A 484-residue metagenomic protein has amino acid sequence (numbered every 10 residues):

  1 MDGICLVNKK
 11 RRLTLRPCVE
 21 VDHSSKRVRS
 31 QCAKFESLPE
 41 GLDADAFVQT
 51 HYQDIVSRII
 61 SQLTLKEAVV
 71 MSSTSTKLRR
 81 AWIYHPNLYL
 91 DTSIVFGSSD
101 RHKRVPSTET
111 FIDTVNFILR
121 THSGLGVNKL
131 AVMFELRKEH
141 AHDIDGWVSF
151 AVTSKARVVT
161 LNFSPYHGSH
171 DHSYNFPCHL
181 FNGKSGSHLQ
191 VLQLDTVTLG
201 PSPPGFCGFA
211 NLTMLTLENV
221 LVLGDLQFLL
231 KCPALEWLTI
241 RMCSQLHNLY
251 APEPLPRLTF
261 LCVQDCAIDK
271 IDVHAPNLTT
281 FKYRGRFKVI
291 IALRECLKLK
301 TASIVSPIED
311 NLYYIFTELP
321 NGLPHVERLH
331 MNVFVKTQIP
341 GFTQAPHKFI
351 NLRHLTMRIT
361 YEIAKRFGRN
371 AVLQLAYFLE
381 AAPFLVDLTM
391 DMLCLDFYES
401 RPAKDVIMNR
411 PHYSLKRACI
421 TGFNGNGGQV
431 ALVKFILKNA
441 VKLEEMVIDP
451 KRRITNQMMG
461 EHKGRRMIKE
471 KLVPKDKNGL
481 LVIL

Functional and structural regions predicted by a protein language model:
D2-K10, A33-S244, Y250-P252: Leucine-rich repeat
D2-S37, V386, M392-L484: C-terminal closing repeat unit and adjoining cap/tail of repeat-based domains
P39, Q62, V95-N116, T121 (+10 more regions): Leucine-rich repeat
I59, L78, A151, L192-L194 (+10 more regions): Structural signal for hydrophobic/aromatic residues that build the beta-strand cores of folded beta-sheet domains
L78, K300-P340, N351-H354, R358-A364: C-terminal amphipathic alpha-helical segment
H85, V127, A156-V158, L189-L192 (+12 more regions): Conserved hydrophobic position(s) of the canonical leucine-rich repeat
T92-V95, V132-R137, L161-H167, L194-L199 (+10 more regions): Concave beta-strand-loop units of leucine-rich repeat
D145-F150, D171-G186, P204-L212, L226-A234 (+9 more regions): A structural signal for leucine-rich repeat
